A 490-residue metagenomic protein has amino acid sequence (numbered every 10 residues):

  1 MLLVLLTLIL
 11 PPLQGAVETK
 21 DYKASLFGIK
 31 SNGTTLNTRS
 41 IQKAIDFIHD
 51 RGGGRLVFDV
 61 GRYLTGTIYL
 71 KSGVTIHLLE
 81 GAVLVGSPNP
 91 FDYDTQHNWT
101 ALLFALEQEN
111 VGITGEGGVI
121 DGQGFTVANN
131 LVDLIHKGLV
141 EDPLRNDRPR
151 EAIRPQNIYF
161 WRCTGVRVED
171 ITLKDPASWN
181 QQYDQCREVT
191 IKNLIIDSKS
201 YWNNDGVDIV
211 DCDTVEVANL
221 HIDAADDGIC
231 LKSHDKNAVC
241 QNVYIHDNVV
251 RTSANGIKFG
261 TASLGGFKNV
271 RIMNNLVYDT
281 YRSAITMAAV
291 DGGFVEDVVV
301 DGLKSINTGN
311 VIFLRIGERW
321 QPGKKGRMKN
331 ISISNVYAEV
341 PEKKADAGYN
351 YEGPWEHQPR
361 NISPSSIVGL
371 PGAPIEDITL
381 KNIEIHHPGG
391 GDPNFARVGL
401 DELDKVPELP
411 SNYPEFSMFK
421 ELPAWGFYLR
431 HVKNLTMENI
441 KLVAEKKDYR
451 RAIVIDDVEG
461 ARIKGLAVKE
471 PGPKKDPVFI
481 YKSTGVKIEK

Functional and structural regions predicted by a protein language model:
M1-L5: Sec-dependent signal peptide recognition, specifically the positively charged N-region followed immediately by
L6-K490: Extracellular/periplasmic carbohydrate-active domains that bind, remodel, or depolymerize complex polysaccharides
